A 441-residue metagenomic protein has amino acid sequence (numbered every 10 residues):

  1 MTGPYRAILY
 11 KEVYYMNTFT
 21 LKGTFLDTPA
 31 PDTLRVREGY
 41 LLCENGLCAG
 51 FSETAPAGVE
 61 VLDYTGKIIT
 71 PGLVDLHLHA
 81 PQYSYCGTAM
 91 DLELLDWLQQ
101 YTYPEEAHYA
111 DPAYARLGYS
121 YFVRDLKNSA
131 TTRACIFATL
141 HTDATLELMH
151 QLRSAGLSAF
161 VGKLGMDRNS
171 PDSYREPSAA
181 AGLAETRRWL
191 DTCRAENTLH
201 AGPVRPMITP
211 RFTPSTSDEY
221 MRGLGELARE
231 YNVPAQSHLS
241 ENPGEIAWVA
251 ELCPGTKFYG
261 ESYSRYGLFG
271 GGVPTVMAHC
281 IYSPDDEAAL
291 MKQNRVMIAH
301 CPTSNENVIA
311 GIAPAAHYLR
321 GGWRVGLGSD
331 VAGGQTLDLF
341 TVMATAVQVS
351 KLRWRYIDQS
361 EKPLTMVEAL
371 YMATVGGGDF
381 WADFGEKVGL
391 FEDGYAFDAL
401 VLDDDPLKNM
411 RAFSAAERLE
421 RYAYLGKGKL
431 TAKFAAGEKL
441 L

Functional and structural regions predicted by a protein language model:
Y5-P56, K67: N-terminal metal-binding scaffold of metallo-dependent hydrolase/deaminase domains
Y14-K22, A55-W97, S120, K127-N128: Replace "His-x-His-based motif
C86-A115, R168-A179, N242-G272, T345-P363: Active-site gating loops and adjacent loop-to-helix segments of metal-dependent hydrolytic enzymes
G87-L157, A184-H200: Alpha-helical scaffold segments that flank or form the walls of functional sites
E147-A278: Metal-coordinating catalytic core of metallo-dependent amide/deamination hydrolases
G156-S158, A228-P234, L268, V273 (+3 more regions): Glycine-enriched alpha-helix->loop->beta-strand junction motifs that scaffold or abut catalytic
R265-G271, A316-P406: His/Asp/Glu-enriched, well-ordered alpha-helical/loop segment that forms or immediately abuts the divalent-metal
A396-L441: C-terminal cap of metal-dependent C-N hydrolases
